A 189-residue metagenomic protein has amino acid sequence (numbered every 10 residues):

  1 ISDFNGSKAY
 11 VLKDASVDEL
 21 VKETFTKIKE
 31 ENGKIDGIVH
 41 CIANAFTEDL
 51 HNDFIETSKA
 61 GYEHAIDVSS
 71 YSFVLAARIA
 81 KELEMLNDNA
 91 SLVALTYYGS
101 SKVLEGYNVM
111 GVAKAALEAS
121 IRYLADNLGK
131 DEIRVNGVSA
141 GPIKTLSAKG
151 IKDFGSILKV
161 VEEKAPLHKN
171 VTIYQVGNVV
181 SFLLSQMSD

Functional and structural regions predicted by a protein language model:
S2-E19: Rossmann-fold cofactor-recognition segment
K8, D36, E63: Conserved acidic residues
S16-E30: Conserved Rossmann-fold cofactor-binding substructure of NAD(P)-dependent oxidoreductases
F25, F73, A77, I121-R122 (+2 more regions): Short-chain dehydrogenase/reductase
G33, K169-D189: C-terminal substrate-recognition "lid" of short-chain dehydrogenase/reductases
V39, V93, V135-V138, A148: Hydrophobic structural elements of the Rossmann-like NAD(P)H-binding subdomain that define the short-chain
A43-K130, P142-K144: Catalytic loop of short-chain dehydrogenase/reductase
G106-V109, K130, A140-A165: A glycine/serine/threonine-rich, flexible loop-to-helix segment that serves as the NAD(P) cofactor-binding "lid"
